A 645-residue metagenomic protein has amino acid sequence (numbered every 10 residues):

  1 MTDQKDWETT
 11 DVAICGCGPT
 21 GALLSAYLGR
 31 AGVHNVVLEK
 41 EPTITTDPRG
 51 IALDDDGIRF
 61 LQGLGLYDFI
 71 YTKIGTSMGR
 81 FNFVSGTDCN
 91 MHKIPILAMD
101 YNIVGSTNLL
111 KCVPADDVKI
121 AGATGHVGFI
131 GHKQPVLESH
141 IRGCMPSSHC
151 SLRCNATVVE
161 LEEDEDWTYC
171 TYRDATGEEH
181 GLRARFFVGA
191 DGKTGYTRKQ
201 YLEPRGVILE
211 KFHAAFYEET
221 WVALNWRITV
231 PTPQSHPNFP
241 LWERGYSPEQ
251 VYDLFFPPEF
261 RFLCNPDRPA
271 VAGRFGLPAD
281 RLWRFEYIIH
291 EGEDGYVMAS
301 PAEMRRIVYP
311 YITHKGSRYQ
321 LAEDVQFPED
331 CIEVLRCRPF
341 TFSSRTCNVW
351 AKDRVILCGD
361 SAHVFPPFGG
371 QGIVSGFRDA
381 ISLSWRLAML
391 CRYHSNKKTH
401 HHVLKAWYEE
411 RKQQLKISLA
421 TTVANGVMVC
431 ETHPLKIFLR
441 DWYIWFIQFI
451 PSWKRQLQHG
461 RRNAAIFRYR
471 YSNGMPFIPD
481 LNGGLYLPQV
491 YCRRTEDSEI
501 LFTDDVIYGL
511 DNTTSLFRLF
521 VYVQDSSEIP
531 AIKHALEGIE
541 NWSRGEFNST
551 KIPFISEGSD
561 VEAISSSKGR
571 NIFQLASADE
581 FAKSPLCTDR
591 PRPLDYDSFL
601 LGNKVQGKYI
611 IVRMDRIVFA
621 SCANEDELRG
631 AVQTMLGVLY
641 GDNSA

Functional and structural regions predicted by a protein language model:
D3-K5, E323-V325, N348, A388-R518 (+4 more regions): C-terminal helical "tail/cap" subdomain of flavin- and related membrane-associated enzymes
D3-T20: Beta1/beta-strand and adjacent pyrophosphate-binding region of the FAD-binding site in flavoprotein oxidoreductases
E8-T10, T176-F186: Core beta-strand elements of the Rossmann-like FAD/NAD(P) dinucleotide-binding domain in flavoenzyme oxidoreductases
C17-A26, L61, I141, G189 (+4 more regions): Conserved mid-domain beta->alpha element of the FAD-binding
Y27-R49: Glycine-rich FAD pyrophosphate-binding loop
T46-P146, C264: Active-site-adjacent segment of FAD-dependent monooxygenases/related oxidoreductases
C154-T168: A conserved short coil-to-beta-strand element within the FAD-binding core of flavoproteins
F186, A190-R338, F342: Conserved FAD-binding catalytic core of PHBH/FMO-like flavoproteins
